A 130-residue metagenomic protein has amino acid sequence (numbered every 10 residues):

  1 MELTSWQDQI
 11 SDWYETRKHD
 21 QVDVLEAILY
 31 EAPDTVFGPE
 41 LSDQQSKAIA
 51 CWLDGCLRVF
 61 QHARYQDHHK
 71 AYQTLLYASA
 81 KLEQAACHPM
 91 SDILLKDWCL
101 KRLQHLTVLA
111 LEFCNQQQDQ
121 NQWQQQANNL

Functional and structural regions predicted by a protein language model:
M1-S42, I49, H69, Y77-A85 (+1 more regions): N-terminal alpha-helical interaction modules that lie
S11, K47-R64: Non-membrane alpha-helical segments in proteins
C56-A80: Active-site/pore-lining binding-face segments in mid-to-C-terminal subdomains
